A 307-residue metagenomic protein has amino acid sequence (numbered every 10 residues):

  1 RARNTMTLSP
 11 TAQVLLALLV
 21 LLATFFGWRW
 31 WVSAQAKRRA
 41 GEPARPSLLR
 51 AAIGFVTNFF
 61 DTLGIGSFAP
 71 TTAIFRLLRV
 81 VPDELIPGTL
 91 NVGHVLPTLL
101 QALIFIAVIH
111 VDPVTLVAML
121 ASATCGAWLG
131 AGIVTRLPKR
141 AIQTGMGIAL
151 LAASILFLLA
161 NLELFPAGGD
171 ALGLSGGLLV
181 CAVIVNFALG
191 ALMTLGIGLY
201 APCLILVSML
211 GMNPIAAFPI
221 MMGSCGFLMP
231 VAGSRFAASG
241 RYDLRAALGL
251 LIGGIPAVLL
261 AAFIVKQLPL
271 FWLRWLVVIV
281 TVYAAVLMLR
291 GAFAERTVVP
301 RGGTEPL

Functional and structural regions predicted by a protein language model:
R1-T5: Short, Lys/Arg-enriched N-terminal segments with co-localized hydrophobic residues within the first ~10-30 amino acids
M6-L18: Feature marks short, highly hydrophobic, charge-poor N-terminal signal-anchor/signal peptide-like helices that anchor
T7-L8, F105-P113, A160-L174, M209 (+1 more regions): Membrane-interface helix termini and inter-helical loops of multi-pass transporters
P10-Q13, L137-L150, R241-L244, L268-L276: Loop-to-transmembrane alpha-helix entry segments
L21-R38, L100, A131-R140, I148-D170 (+2 more regions): Transmembrane helix exit motif
R39-P46, E163-N186, R296-L307: Alpha-helical multi-pass membrane helix bundles of inner-membrane/thylakoid proteins, especially permease cores
A44-A127, L179-A262, K266, I279-V282 (+2 more regions): Small-residue-rich hydrophobic segments that form or flank transmembrane alpha-helices in multi-pass membrane proteins
V265-V280, G303, L307: Membrane-interface module
